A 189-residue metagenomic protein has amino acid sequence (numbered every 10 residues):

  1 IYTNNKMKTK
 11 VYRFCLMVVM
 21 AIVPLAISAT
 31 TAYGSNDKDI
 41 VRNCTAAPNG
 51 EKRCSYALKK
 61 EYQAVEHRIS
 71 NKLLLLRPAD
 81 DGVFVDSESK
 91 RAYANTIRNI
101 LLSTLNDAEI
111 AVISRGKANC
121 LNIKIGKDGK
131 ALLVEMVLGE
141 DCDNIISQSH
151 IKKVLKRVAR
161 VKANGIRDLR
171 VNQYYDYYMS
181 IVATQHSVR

Functional and structural regions predicted by a protein language model:
I1-C44: Bacterial Sec-dependent N-terminal signal peptides
T31-R189: Charge-biased low-complexity segments
